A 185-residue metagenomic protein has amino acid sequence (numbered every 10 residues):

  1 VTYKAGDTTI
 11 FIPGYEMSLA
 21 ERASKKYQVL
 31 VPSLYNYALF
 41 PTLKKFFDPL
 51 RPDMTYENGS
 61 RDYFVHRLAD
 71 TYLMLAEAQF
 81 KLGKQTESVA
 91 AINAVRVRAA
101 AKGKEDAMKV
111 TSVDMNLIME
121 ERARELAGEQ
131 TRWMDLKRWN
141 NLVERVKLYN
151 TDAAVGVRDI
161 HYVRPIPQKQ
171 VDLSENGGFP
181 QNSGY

Functional and structural regions predicted by a protein language model:
V1-R67: Flexible, polar/acidic helix-loop-strand segments at domain edges
L34, P41, T55-V65, R96 (+1 more regions): Long, intrinsically disordered, low-complexity segments
